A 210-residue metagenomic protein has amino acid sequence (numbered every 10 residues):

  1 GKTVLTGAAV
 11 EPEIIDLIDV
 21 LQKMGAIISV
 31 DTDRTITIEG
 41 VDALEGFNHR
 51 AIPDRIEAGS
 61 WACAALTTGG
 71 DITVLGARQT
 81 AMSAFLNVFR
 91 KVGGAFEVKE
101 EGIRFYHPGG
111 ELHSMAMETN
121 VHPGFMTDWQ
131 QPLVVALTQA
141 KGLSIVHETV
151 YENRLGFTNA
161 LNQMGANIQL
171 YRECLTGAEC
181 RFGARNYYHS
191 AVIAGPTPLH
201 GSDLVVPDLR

Functional and structural regions predicted by a protein language model:
G1-R210: Short, structured segments at the rim of ligand-binding sites
